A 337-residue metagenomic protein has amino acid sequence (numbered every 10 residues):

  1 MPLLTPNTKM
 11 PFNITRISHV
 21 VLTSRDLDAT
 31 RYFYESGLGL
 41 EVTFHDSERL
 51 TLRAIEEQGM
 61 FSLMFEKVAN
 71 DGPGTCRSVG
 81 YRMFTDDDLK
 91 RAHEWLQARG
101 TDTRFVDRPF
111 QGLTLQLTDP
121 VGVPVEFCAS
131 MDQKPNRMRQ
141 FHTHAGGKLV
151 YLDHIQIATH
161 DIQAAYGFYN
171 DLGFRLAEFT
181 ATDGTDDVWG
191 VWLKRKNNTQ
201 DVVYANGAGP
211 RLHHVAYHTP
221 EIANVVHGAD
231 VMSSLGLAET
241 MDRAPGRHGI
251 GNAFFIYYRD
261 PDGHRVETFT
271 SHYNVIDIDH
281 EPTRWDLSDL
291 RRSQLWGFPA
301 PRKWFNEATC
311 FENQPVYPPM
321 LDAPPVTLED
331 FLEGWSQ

Functional and structural regions predicted by a protein language model:
P2-M10, H93-Y151, F179, V188-L193 (+1 more regions): Vicinal oxygen chelate
P2-Y32, S36-E94, A98-T101, F311-Q337: The feature marks the first
T5-T8, S24-R25, K67-D71, R139-H144 (+2 more regions): Short amphipathic alpha-helical segments, especially helix-boundary/capping motifs
F12, S18-G59, V106, Q116 (+1 more regions): Core segments of cupin and vicinal oxygen chelate
R16-R25, A69-W95, L113-D119, V150-H160 (+2 more regions): Vicinal oxygen chelate
Y32, S62, L89-R91, G167 (+3 more regions): Short acidic, gly/pro-rich beta-turn/loop elements at beta-sheet edges and active-site/ligand-binding grooves
L40-T75, P124-D132, F179-H213, T219-I222 (+1 more regions): Conserved short beta-strand elements that form part of the metal-binding/catalytic scaffold of enzyme active sites
G147-A229, S233-A238: Surface-exposed interaction/gating patches
